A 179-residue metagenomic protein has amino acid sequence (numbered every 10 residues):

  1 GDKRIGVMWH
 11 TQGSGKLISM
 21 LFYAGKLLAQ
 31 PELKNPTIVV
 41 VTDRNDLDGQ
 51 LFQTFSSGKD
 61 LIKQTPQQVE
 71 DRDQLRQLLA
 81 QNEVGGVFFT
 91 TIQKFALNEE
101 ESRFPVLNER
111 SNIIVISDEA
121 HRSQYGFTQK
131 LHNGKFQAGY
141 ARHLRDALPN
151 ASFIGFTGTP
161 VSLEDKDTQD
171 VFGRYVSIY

Functional and structural regions predicted by a protein language model:
G1-Y179: RecA-like P-loop NTPase motor core of helicase/translocase proteins
